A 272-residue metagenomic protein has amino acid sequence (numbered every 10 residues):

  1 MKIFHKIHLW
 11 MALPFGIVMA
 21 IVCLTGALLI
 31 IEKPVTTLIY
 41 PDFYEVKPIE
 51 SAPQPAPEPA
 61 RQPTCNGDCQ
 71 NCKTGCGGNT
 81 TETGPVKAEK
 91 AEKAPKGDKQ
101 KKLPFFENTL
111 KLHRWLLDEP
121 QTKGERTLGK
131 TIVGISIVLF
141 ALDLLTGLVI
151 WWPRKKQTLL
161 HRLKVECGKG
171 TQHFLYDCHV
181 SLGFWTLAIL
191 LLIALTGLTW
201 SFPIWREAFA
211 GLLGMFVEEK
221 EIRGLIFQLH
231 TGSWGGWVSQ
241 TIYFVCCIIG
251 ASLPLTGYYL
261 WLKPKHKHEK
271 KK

Functional and structural regions predicted by a protein language model:
M1-K272: Conserved histidines in hydrophobic membrane contexts and catalytic metal-binding motifs
